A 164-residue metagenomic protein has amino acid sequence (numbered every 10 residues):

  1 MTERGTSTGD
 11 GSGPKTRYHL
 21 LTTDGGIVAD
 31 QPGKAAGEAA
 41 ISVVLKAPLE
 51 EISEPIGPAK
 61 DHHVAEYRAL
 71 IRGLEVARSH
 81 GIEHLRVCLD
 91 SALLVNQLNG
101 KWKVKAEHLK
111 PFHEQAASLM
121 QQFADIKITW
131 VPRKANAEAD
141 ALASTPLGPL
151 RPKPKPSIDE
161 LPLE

Functional and structural regions predicted by a protein language model:
M1, G13-P14, K103, P132: Generic N-terminal leader/processing signal
T2-E3, T8-D10, A137, A143-S144 (+1 more regions): Charged, low-complexity, intrinsically disordered terminal regions
T2-E3, T8-V64, R68, E75-S79 (+1 more regions): RNase H-like nuclease fold core
S12, K46, S53-I56, L109 (+3 more regions): Selective for proline/serine-rich intrinsically disordered segments in cytosolic/nuclear regulatory regions
T16-R17, E66, E138, S157-D159: Terminal low-complexity, poorly structured segments
T22-E38, I71-L147: RNase H catalytic domain
E51-I56, G73, A116-M120, I158-P162: Short C-terminal domain-edge/linker segments immediately following a structured domain
G148-E164: Flexible, low-complexity interdomain linkers flanking nucleic-acid-processing modules
